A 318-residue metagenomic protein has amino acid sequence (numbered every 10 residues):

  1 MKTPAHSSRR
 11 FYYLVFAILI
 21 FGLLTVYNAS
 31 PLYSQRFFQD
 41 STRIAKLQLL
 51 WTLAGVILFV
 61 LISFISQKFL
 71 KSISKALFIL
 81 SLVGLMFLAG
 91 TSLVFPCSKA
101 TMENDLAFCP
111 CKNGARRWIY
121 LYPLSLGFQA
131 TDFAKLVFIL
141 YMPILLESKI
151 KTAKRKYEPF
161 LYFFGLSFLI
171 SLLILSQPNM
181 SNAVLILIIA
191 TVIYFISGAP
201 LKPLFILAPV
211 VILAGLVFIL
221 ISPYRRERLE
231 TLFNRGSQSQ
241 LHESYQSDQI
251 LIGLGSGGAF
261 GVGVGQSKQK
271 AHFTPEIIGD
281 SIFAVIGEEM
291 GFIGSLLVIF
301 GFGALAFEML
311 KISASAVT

Functional and structural regions predicted by a protein language model:
K2-Y13, I18, L24-T25, P31-Q177: Membrane-helix boundary/helix-loop-helix interface segments in multi-pass membrane proteins
I57, I65, Y141, L220-Y224 (+1 more regions): Transmembrane alpha-helix boundary/anchor motif
K68-K71, I144, N182, P223-E227 (+2 more regions): Short helix-terminus and kink motifs of transmembrane alpha helices, predominantly at the cytoplasmic interface
K75-L82, Y157-L175, M180-L220: Hydrophobic alpha-helical segments of polytopic membrane proteins
C97-W118, G127, P203-L297: Hydrophobic, glycine- and aromatic-enriched re-entrant/interface helices and adjoining loop segments
S148, T152-L161, P203, M309-T318: Membrane-interface helix-loop-helix junctions at transmembrane boundaries of multi-pass membrane enzymes, predominantly
I293-T318: Hydrophobic transmembrane alpha-helices and their immediate junctions
